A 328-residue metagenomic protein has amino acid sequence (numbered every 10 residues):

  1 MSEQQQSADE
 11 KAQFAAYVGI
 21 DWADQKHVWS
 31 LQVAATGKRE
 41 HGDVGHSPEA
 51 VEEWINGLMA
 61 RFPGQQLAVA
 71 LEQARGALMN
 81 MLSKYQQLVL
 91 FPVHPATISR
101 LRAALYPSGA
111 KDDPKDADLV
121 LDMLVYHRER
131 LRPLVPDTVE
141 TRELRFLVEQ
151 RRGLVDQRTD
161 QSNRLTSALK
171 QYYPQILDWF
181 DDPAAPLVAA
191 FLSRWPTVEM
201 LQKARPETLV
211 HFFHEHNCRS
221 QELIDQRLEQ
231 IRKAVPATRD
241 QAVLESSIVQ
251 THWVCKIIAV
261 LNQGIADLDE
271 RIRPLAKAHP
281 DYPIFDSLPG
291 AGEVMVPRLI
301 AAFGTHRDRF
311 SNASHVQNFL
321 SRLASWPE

Functional and structural regions predicted by a protein language model:
M1-E328: A detector of single, family-specific signature residues that are central to catalytic or substrate-handling motifs
